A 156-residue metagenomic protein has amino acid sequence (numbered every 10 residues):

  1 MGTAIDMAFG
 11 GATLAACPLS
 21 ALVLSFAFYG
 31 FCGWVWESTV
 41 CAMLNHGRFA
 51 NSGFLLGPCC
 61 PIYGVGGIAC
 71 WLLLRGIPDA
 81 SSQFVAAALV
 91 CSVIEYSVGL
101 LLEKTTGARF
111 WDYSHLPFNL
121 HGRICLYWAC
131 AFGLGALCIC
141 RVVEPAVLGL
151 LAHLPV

Functional and structural regions predicted by a protein language model:
M1-V156: Aromatic-rich, lipid-facing transmembrane alpha helices and their immediate juxtamembrane interface loops in integral
